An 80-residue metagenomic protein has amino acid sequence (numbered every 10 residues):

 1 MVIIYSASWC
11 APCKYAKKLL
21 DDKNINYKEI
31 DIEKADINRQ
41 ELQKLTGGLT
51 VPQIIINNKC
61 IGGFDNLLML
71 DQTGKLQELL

Functional and structural regions predicted by a protein language model:
M1-N26: Local sequence-structure signature of Cys/Sec-based thiol-disulfide redox active-site neighborhoods
A7, C13, G48-V51, F64: A short, glycine- and basic residue-enriched loop/turn that sits immediately adjacent to a domain's principal
A11, D36-I37, G62: Short alpha-helical
N26-R39: Thiol-based oxidoreductase modules, predominantly thioredoxin-like and allied folds used for disulfide exchange
R39-L45, L76: Short amphipathic alpha-helix with an adjacent loop that forms part of the alpha/beta core around
Q43-T50, L68: Thiol/disulfide oxidoreductase modules built on the thioredoxin-like
I56-L80: Non-catalytic, surface beta->alpha helical segment in thiol-disulfide oxidoreductase systems
